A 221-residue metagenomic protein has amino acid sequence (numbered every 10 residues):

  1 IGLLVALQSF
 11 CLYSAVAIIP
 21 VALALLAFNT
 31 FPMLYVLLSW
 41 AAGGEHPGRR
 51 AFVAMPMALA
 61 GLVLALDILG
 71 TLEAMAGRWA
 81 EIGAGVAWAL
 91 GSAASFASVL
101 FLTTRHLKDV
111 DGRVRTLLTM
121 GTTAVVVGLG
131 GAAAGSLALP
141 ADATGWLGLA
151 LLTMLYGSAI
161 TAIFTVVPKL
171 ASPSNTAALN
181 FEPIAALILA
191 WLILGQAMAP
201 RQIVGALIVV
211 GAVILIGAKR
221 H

Functional and structural regions predicted by a protein language model:
I1-A24, F28, L64, L152-L170: Specific transmembrane alpha-helical segments of multi-pass solute transporters/efflux pumps, especially DMT/EamA
I1-C11, A84-S92, P140-S158, A178-L179: Loop-to-transmembrane-helix transition segments
G2-F10, M33-L37, V63, A94-A97 (+6 more regions): Hydrophobic/small/kink-forming positions within alpha-helical transmembrane segments of polytopic membrane proteins
A15, A41-G43, P47, H106 (+4 more regions): Hydrophobic/aromatic residues within transmembrane alpha-helices of multi-pass small-molecule transporters
A24-T30, L102-V125, Y156-L192: Helix-helix packing/entry segments at the starts of transmembrane helices
Y35-L37, A41, M55, L72-G135: Transmembrane alpha-helical segments that form core, pore/gating elements of small-molecule transporters/exporters
L38, P47-G70, V127, N180 (+2 more regions): Hydrophobic transmembrane alpha-helices of multi-pass small-molecule transport proteins
L66-I82, G131-L149, G195-P200: Membrane-interface helix termini and inter-helical loops of multi-pass transporters
